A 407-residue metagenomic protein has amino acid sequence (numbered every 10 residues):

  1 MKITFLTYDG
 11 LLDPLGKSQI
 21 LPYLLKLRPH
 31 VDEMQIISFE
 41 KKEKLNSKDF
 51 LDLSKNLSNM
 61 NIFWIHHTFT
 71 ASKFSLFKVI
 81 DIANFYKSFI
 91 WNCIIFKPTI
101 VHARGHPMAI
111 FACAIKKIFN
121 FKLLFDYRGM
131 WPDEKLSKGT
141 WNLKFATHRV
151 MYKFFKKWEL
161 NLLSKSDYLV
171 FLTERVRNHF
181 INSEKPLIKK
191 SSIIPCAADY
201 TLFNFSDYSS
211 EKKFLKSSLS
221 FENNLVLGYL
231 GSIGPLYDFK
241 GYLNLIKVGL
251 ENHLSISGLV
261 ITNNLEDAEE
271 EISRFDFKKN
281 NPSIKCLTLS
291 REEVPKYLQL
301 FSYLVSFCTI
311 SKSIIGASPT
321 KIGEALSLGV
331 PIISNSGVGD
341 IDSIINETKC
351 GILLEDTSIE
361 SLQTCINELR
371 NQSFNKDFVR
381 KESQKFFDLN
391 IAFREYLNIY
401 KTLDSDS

Functional and structural regions predicted by a protein language model:
M1-K55, N244-H253: N-terminal subdomain of nucleotide-sugar transferases
T4-L6, F221-Y237, Y242-I246: Conserved donor-binding/catalytic core segment of Leloir-type glycosyltransferases
P14, Y237, T288-Q299, L304-G323 (+1 more regions): Nucleotide-sugar-dependent
K48-S54, N204-S220, K376-F378: A short helix/loop element that forms part of the nucleotide-sugar donor recognition site in Leloir-type
Y86-I94, I110, A114-I118, W131-D133 (+1 more regions): Membrane-proximal helix-turn-helix segments that form the acceptor-binding/catalytic region of lipid-linked
R175, A197: Carbohydrate-associated surface elements
T262, A268-L298: Nucleotide-activated donor-binding/catalytic signature segment of Leloir-type glycosyltransferases, i.e., the conserved
N371-T402: A charged, aromatic-enriched C-terminal amphipathic alpha-helix characteristic of glycosyltransferases across folds
